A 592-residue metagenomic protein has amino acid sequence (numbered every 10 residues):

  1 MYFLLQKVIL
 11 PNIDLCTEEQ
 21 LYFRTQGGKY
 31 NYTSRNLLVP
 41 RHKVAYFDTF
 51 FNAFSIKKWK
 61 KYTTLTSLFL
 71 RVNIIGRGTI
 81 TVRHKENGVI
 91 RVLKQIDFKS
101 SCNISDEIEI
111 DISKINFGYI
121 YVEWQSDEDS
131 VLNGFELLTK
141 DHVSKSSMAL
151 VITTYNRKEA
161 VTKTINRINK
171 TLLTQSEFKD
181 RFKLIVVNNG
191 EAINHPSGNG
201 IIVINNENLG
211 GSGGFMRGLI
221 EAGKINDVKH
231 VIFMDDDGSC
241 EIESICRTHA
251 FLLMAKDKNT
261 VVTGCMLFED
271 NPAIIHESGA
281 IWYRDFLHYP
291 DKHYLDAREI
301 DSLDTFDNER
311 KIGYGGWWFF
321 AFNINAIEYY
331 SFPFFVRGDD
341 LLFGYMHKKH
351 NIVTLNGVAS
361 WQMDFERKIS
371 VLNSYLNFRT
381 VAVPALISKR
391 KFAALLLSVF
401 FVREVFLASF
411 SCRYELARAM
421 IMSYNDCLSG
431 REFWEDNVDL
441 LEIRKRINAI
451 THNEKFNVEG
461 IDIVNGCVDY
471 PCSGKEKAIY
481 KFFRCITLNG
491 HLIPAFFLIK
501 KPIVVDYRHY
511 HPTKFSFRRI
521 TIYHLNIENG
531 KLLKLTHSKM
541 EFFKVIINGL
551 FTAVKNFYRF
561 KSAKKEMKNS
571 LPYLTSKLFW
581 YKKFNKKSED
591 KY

Functional and structural regions predicted by a protein language model:
M1-W124, R379-Y592: Terminal low-complexity segments of carbohydrate-biosynthetic enzymes
N133-K140, T354-V371: Active-site donor/metal-binding and catalytic loop motifs of nucleotide-sugar-dependent glycosylation enzymes
R157-S176: Short, well-formed alpha-helical segments that are part of the catalytic scaffolds of diverse glycosyltransferases
M216-H230: Active-site nucleotide-sugar/metal-binding loop of Leloir-type enzymes
D227-S239: Short beta-strand-to-loop acidic/aromatic patch adjacent to the donor-nucleotide binding site
I242-Y289: Conserved donor NDP-sugar-binding/catalytic core segment of glycosyltransferases
H293-F319, K368: A recurrent flexible, glycine/aromatic-enriched loop bordering the glycosyltransferase active site that acts as
Y314, F319, E328-Y345, H350-L355 (+1 more regions): Donor nucleotide-sugar recognition loop
